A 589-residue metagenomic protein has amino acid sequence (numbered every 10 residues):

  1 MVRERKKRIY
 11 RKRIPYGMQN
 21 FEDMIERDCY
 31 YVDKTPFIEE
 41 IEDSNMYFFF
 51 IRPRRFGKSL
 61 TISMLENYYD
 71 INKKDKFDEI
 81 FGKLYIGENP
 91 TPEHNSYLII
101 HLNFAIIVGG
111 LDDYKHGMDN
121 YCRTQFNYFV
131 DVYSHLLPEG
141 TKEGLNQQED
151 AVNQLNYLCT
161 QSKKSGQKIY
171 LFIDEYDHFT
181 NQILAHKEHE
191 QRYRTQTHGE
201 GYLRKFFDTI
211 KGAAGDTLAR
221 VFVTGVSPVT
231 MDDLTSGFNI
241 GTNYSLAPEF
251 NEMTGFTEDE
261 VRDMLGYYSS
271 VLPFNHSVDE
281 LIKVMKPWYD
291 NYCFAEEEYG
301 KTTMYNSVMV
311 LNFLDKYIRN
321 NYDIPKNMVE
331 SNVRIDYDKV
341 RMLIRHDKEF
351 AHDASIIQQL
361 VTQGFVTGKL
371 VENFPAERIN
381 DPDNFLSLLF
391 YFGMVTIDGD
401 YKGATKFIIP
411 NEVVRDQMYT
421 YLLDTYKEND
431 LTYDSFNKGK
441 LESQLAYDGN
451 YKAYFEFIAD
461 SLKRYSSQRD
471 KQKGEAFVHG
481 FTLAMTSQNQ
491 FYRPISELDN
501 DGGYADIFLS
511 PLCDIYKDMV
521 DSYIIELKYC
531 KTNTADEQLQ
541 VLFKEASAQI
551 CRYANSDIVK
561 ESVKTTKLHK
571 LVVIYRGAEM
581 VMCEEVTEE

Functional and structural regions predicted by a protein language model:
I9-E39: N-terminal pre-Walker A segment at the start of P-loop NTPase domains
G17, D33, D70-D131: P-loop NTPase motor core
K58: Conserved lysine of the Walker
Y157-K164, R192-A219: Substrate-engagement module of ASCE P-loop NTPases
F172-D174, R204-K205, A219-V226: Structural recognition of the conserved hydrophobic beta-strand(s) that form the central parallel beta-sheet of P-loop
T230-S236, Y244-D315, L360: Amphipathic alpha-helical segments of the small helical/lid subdomains adjacent to P-loop NTPase cores
G241, G300, Y305-A554, C583-E589: Extended alpha-helical interface modules used as scaffolds for assembling large macromolecular complexes
I558-E589: Domain-level recognition of nuclease-like catalytic cores that cleave nucleotide substrates
